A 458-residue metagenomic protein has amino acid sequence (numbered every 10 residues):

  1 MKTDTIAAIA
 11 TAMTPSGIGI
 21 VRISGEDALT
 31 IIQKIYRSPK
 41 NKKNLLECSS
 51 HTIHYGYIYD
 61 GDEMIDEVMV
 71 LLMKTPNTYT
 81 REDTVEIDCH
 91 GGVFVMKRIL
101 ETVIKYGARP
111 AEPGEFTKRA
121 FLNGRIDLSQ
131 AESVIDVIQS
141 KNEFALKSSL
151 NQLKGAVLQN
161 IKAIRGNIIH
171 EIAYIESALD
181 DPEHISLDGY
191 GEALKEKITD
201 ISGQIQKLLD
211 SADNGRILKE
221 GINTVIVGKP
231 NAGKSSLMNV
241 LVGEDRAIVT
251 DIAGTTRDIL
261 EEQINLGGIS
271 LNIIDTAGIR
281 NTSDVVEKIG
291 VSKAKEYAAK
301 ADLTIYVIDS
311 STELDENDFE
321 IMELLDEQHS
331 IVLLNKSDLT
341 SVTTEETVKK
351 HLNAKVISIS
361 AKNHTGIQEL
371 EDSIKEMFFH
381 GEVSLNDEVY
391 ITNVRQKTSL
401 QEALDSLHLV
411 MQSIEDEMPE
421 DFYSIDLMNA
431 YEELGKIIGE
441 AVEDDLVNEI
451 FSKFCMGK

Functional and structural regions predicted by a protein language model:
M1-K147, N151, G155, I331: A glycine-rich (often HGG/GG-containing) alpha/beta subdomain
K2-I9, M13-S16, E143-N265, T282-D284 (+1 more regions): C-terminal-of-GTPase-core extension/linker across diverse P-loop GTPases
H54-I65, V70-K74, T255-T282, K300: Switch I (G2) and immediately adjacent beta-strands of P-loop GTPase domains
V242, A277-G278, D302, D309 (+1 more regions): Short glycine-/small-residue-rich Rossmann-like dinucleotide-binding loops
L271, L303, I331: Short, Asp-centered acidic motifs that coordinate Mg2+ and/or phosphate in catalytic or ligand-binding sites
I273, V307, L333: Generic enzyme active-site microenvironment
E287-S311: Inter-motif core of Ras-like GTPase G domains
